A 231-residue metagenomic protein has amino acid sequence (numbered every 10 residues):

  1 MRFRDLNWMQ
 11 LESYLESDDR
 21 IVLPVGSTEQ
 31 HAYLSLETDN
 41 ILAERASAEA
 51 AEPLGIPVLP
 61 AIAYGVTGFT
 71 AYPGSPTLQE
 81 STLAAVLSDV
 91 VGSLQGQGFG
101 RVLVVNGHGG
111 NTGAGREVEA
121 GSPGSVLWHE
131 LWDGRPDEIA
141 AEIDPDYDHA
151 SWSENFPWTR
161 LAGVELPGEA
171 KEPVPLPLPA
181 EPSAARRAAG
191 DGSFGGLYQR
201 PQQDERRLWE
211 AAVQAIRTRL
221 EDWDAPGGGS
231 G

Functional and structural regions predicted by a protein language model:
M1-R101, G109-G231: Extended, histidine- and acidic-residue-enriched regions that form the cofactor-binding/catalytic faces
